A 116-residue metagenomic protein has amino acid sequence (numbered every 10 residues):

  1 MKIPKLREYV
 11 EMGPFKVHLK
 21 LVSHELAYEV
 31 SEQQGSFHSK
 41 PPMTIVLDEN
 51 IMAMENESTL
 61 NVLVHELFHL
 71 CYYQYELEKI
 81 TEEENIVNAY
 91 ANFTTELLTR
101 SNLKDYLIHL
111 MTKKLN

Functional and structural regions predicted by a protein language model:
M1-E57, Q74-N116: Metalloprotease/metallohydrolase-associated module, dominated by Zn2+-dependent proteases
N61-Y73: Active-site recognition of the HExxH zinc-binding catalytic motif
